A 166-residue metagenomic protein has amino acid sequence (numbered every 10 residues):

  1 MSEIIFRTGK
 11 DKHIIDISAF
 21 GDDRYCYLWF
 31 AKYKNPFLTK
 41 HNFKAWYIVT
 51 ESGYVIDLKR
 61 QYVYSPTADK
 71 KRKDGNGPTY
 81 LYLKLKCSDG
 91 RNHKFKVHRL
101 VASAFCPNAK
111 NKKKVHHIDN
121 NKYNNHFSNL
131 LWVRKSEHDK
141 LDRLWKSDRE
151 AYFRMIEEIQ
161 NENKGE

Functional and structural regions predicted by a protein language model:
S2-K114, N121-N163: Conserved recognition-core residues within compact binding domains
E166: Binuclear metal-ion centers of metallo-dependent hydrolases, dominated by the metallo-beta-lactamase
